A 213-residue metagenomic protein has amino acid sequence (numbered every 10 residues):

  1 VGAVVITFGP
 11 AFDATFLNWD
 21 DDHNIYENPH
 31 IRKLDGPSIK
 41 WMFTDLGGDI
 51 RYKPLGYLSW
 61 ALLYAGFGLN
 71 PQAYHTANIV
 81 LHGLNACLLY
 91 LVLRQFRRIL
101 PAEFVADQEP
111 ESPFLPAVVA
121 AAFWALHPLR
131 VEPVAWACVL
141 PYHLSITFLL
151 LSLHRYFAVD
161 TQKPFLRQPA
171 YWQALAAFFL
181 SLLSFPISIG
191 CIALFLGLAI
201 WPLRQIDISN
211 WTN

Functional and structural regions predicted by a protein language model:
V1-N213: Polytopic membrane enzymes that build or remodel cell-surface glycoconjugates and lipids
